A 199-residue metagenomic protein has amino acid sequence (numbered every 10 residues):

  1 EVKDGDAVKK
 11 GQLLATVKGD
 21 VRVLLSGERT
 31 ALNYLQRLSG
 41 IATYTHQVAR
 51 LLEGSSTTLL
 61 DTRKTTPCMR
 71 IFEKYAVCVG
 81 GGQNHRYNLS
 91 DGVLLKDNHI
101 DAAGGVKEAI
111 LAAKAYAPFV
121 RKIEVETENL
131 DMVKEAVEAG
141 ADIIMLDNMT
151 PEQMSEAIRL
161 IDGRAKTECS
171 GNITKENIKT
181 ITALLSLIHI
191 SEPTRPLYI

Functional and structural regions predicted by a protein language model:
E1-A139, I143, E152-L160, E168 (+1 more regions): Acidic/glycine-rich phosphate/pyrophosphate-binding loops and surrounding catalytic core that coordinate Mg2+
V120, R164, S186: Active-site lining segments that contact anionic ligands and/or coordinate catalytic metals
A141, S186-L187: A structural motif
L146-D147, T167-I173, S191: Glycine-rich beta-strand-to-loop/alpha-helix junction loops that act as flexible
T174-T182: Short, surface-exposed interaction patches in beta-rich subdomains that mediate adhesion/assembly near membranes
I188-E192, P196-I199: Single conserved hydrophobic/aromatic residue that forms the stacking wall/gate of nucleotide- or nucleobase-binding
